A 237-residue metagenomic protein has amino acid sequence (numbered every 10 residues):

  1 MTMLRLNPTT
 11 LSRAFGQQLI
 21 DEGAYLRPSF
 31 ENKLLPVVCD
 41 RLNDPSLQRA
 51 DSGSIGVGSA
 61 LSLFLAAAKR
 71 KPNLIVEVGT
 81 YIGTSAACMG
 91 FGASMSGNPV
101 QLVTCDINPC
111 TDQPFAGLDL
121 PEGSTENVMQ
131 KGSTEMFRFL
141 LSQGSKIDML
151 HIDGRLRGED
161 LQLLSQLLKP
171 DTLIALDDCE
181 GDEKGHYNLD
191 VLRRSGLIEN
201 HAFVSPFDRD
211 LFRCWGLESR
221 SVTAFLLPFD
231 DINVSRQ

Functional and structural regions predicted by a protein language model:
M1-S54: Rossmann-like AdoMet
R49, S54, A60-Q237: S-adenosylmethionine/decaboxylated-SAM
